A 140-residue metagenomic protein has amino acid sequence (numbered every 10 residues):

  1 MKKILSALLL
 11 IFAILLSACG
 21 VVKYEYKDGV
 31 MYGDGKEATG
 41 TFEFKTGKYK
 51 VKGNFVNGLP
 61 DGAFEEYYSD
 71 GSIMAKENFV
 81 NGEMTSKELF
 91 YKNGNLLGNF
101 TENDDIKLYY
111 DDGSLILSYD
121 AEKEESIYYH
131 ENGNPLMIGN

Functional and structural regions predicted by a protein language model:
K2-L10: Sec-dependent signal peptide recognition, specifically the positively charged N-region followed immediately by
I14-N140: Glycine/tyrosine- and acidic-biased, solvent-exposed loop/turn segments at the edges of beta-strands
